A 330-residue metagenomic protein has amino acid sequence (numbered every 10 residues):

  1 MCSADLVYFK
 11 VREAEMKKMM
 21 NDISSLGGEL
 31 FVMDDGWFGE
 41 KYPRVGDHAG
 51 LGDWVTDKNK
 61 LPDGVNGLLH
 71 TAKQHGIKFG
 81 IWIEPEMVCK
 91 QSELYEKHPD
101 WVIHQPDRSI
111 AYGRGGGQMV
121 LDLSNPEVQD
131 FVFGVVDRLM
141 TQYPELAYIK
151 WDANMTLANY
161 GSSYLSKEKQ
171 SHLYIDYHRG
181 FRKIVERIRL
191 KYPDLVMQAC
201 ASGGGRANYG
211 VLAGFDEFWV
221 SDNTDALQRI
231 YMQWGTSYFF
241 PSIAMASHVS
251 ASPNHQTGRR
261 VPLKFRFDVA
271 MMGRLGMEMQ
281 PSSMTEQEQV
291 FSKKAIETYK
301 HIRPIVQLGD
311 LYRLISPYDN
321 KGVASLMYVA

Functional and structural regions predicted by a protein language model:
L6-E96, W101-I103, D130-G134, D176-E186: Aromatic- and glycine-enriched glycan-recognition loops and surfaces that form the carbohydrate-binding subsites
G36, E84-P85, D152, G203 (+1 more regions): Residue-level "edge-of-site" marker
V45-L51, S163-L165, A270: Active-site His/acidic residue clusters
D57-Q74, E96-K264, M272-Q289: Active-site neighborhood of glycoside hydrolase catalytic domains
E278-A330: Glycan-recognition and catalytic regions of carbohydrate-active enzymes
